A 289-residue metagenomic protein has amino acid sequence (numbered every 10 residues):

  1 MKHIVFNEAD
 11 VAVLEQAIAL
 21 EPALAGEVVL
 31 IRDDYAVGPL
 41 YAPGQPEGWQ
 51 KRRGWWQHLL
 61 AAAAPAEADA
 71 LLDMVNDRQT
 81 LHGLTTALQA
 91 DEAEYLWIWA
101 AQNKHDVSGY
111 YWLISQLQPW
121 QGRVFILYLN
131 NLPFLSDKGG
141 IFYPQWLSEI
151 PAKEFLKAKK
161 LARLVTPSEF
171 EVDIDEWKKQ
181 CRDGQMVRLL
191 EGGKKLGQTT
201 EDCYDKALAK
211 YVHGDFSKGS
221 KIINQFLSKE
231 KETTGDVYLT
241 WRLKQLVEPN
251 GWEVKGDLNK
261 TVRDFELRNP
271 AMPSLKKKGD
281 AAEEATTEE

Functional and structural regions predicted by a protein language model:
M1-A70: A structured, charge-rich N-terminal accessory region that forms the first stable segment of a protein and links
A12-A17, L40-Y41, D106-I114, S136-G140: A short acidic (Asp/Glu
L24-A25, W112-I126: A short alpha->loop->secondary-structure connector
E27-A36, R123-L135, Y238, K255-L258: A generic structural motif
A61-Y111: Long, hydrophobic/aromatic-enriched structural stretches that serve as scaffold segments
Y128-I150: Short, conserved secondary-structure transition motifs
F142-H213, S217: A conserved mid-domain beta-alpha-beta active-site/ligand-binding segment of alpha/beta enzyme cores
D183-E284, E288-E289: C-terminal, charge/polar-rich interaction regions
